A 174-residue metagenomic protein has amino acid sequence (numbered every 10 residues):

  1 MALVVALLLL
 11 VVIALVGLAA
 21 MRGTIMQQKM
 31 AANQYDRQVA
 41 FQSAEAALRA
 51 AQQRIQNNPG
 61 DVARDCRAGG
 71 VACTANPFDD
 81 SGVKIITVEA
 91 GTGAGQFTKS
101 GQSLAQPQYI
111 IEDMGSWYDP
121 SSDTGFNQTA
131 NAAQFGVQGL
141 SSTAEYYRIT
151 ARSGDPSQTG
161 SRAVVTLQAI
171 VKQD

Functional and structural regions predicted by a protein language model:
M1-V5, L10-D174: Terminal alpha-helical segments
